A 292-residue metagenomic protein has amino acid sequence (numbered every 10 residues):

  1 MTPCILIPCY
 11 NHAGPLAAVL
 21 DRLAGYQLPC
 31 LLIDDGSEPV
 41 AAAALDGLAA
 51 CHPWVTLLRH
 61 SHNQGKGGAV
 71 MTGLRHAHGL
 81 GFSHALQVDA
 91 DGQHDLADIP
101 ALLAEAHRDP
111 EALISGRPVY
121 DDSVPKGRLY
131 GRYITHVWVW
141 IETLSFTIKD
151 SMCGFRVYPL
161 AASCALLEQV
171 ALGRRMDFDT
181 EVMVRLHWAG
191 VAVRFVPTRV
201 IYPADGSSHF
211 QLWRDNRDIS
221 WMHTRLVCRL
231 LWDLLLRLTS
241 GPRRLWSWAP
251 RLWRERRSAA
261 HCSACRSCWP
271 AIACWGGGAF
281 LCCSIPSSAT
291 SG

Functional and structural regions predicted by a protein language model:
T2-C4, P29, E181: Cell-envelope/extracellular polymer assembly enzymes that use nucleotide-activated donors
C4-P8, L31, R59: Short hydrophobic beta-strand elements that form part of the catalytic alpha/beta core underpinning NDP-sugar/donor
N11-G25, V40: Short, well-formed alpha-helical segments that are part of the catalytic scaffolds of diverse glycosyltransferases
D34-L45, G92: A conserved acidic beta->alpha catalytic loop
H62, G67-G79, L96-M176, P203-F210 (+1 more regions): Acceptor/aglycone-binding surface of glycosyltransferases and processive sugar-polymer synthases
F82-Q93: Short beta-strand-to-loop acidic/aromatic patch adjacent to the donor-nucleotide binding site
A171-H261, C265: Hydrophobic helical membrane-anchoring modules
R257-G292: Long amphipathic alpha-helical segments
